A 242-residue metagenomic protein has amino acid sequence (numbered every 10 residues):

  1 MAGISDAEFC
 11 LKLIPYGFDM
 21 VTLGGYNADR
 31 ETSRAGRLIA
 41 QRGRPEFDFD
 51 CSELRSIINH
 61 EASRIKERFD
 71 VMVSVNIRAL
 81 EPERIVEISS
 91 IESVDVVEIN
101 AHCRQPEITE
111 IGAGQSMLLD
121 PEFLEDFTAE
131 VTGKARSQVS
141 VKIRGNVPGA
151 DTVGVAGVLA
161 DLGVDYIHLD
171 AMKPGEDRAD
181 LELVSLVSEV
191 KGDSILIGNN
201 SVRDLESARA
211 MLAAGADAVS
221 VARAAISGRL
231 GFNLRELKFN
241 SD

Functional and structural regions predicted by a protein language model:
M1, D19-G24, V71-I77, V97-I99 (+4 more regions): Hydrophobic faces of well-ordered beta-strands that scaffold small-molecule active sites in alpha/beta enzyme cores
M1-E83: N-terminal capping/small domains of soluble enzymes
S5-P15, E81-S93, N146-D161, V187-V190 (+1 more regions): Catalytic cores of alpha/beta
V21-E31, D95-I108, V164-E176, A214-L234: Glycine-rich phosphate-binding active-site loops on the catalytic face of alpha/beta enzymes
T32-G36, R55-A62, P82-R84, C103-G133 (+4 more regions): Active-site-adjacent beta->alpha loops and helix N-cap segments on the catalytic face of soluble alpha/beta enzymes
I39-F49, G192-I195, L237-S241: Short acidic, glycine/proline-enriched helix-loop-strand junctions
N59-V73, D126-S140, L162-G163, E189-S194: A structural motif corresponding to the C-terminal end of an alpha-helix and its immediate exit/capping segment
S137-S140, R144-K173: Histidine/lysine/aspartate-rich catalytic loop segments that bind and position anionic ligands
